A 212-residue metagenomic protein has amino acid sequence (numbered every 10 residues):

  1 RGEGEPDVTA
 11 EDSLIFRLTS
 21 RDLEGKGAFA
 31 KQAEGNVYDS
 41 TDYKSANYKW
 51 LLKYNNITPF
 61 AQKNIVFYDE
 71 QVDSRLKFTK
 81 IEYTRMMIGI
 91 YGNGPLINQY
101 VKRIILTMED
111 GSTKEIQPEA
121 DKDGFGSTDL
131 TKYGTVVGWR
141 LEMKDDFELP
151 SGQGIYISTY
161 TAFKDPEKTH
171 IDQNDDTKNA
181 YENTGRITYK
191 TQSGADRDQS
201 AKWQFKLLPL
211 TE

Functional and structural regions predicted by a protein language model:
R1-D7, L51-K53, E119-Y181: Low-complexity, intrinsically disordered segments enriched in Ser/Thr together with acidic residues
G2-T79, T84, I88, N183-R186 (+1 more regions): Serine/threonine-rich, low-complexity linker/repeat segments that form flexible spacers/stalks
I15-R17, K49-K53, V66-Y68, G89 (+4 more regions): Ordered hydrophobic segments in well-structured contexts
Y43, T58, P95-I97, K132 (+1 more regions): Sterically constrained small-residue positions within well-ordered secondary structures of folded domains
V66, E70-G138: A surface/secretory-pathway sequence property marking extracellular, secreted, or lumenal proteins enriched
M108-D110, D172, T191: Acidic surface patches and DE-rich sequence motifs
